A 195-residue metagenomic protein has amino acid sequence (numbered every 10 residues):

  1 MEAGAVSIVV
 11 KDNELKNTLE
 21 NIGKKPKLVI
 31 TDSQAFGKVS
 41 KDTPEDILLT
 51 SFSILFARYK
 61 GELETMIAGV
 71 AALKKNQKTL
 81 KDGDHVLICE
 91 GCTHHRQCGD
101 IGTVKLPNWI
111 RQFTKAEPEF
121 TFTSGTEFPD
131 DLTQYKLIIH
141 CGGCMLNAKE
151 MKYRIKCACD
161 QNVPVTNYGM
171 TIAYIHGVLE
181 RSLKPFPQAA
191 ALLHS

Functional and structural regions predicted by a protein language model:
M1-S195: P-loop NTP-binding site
